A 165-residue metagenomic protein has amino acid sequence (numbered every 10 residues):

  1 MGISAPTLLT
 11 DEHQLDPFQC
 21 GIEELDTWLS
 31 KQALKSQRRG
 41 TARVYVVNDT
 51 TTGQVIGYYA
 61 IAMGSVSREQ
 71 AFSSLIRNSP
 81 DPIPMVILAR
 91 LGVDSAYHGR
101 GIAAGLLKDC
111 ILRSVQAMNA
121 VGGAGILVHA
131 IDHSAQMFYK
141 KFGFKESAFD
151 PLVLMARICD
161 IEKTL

Functional and structural regions predicted by a protein language model:
M1-K35, R39, V44, T51-Q54: Short amphipathic alpha-helix that is part of the acyltransferase structural core
Q14-Q19, S65-D81, Q116-A124: Short, flexible, glycine-rich and Lys/Arg-enriched loop motifs at helix boundaries that contact anionic partners
Q54-R90, H98: Conserved acyl-donor/pantetheine-binding loop and adjacent beta-alpha core of acyl/acetyltransferases and related
A96-G99, K163: Gram-negative outer-membrane beta-barrel domains
G99-R113: Conserved acetyl-CoA-binding loop-helix of GNAT-fold acetyltransferases
L107, D132-A135, P151-I158: Short glycine/proline-centered loop/turn elements that form peptide/ligand docking sites
V115, V121-G122, H129-F149: Conserved active-site alpha-helix within GNAT-family acetyltransferase domains
